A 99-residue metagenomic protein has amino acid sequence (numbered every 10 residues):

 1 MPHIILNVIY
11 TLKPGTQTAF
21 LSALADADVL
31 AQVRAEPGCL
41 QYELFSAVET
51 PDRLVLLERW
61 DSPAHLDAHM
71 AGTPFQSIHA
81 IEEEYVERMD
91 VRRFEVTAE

Functional and structural regions predicted by a protein language model:
P2-I5, L40-D52, S77-E99: Glycine-rich beta-strand-turn "strand-cap" elements at beta-sheet edges
I4-T11, Q41-M70: Short, well-ordered beta-strand segments in beta-rich or mixed alpha/beta enzyme and ligand-binding folds
T16, L30, P37, L54 (+3 more regions): A generic structural signal for ordered secondary structure
T16-L40, P74-I78: Short amphipathic alpha-helical segments
T16-T18, T50, A64, E99: Residue-level signal for secondary-structure boundary sites
A23, F45, H69-G72, I81: Residue-level signal for well-ordered alpha-helical positions
A25-V29, D61-A64, F75-S77, R88 (+1 more regions): Short, low-complexity, polar/charged sequence segments that are solvent-exposed and flexible
